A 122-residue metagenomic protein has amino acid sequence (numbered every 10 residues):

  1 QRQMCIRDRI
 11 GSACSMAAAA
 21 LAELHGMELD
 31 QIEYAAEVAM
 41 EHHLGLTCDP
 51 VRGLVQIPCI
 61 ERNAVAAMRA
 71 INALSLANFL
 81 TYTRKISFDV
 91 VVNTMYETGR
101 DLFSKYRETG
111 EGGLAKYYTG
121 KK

Functional and structural regions predicted by a protein language model:
R2-C5: Short, small-residue-biased leader/transition segments that mark boundaries at the very start of proteins
D8-R9: Glycine/charge-rich, flexible interdomain linkers and switch-proximal surface loops that mediate coupling
C14, A19-K122: Functionally critical mobile loop/hinge segments
